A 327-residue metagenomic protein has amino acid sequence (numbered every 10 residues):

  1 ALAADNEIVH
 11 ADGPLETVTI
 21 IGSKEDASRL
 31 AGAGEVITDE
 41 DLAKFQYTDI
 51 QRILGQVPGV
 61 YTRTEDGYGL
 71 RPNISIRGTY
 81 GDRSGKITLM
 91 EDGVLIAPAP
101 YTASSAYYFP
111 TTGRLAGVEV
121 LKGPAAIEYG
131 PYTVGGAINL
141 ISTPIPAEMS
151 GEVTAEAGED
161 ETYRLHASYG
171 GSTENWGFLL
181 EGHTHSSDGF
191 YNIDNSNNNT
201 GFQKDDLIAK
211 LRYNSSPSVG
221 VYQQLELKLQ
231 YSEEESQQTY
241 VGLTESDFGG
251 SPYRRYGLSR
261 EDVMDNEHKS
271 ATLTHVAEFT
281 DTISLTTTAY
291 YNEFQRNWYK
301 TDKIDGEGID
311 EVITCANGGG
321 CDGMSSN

Functional and structural regions predicted by a protein language model:
L15-F45, L70-N73, I87: N-terminal periplasmic "start-of-domain" segments of outer-membrane beta-barrel proteins
S23, G123, I141, T154-D160 (+3 more regions): Outer-membrane beta-barrel pore domains and translocons
L42, I53-L54, V118-V120, I138-L140 (+1 more regions): Non-catalytic regulatory/gating segments with a bias toward low-complexity or hydrophobic composition
Q51, G55-V94, P98: Extracytoplasmic beta-strand/coil segments of soluble accessory domains associated with Gram-negative outer-membrane
V94-K122, A209: Short acidic/polar hinge/loop motifs at secondary-structure boundaries that mediate gating or recognition
S150, A157-S186, N195-T239, N266-T280: Transmembrane beta-barrel wall of Gram-negative outer-membrane proteins
S196-Q203, Q238-P252, D302-V312, A316: Flexible, surface-exposed loop regions and adjacent strand-edge segments of Gram-negative outer-membrane beta-barrel
G220-S270, F294-T301: Flexible loop and strand-edge segments within Gram-negative outer membrane beta-barrel domains
